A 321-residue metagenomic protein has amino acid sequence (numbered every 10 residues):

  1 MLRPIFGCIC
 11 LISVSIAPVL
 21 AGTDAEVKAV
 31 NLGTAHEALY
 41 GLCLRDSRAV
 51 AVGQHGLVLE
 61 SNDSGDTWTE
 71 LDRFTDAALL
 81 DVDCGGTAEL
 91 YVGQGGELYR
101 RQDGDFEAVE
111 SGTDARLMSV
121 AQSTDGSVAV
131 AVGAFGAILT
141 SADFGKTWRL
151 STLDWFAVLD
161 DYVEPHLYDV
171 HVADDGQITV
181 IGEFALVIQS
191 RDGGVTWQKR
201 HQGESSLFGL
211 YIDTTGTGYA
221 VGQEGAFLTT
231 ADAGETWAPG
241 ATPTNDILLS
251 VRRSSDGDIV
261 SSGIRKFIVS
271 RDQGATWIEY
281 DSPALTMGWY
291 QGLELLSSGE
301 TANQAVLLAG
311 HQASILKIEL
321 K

Functional and structural regions predicted by a protein language model:
M1-F6: Bacterial N-terminal signal peptides that target proteins for export
G7-A17: Bacterial N-terminal signal peptides
L20-K321: Residue-level hotspots at or immediately adjacent to binding/recognition sites across diverse folds
